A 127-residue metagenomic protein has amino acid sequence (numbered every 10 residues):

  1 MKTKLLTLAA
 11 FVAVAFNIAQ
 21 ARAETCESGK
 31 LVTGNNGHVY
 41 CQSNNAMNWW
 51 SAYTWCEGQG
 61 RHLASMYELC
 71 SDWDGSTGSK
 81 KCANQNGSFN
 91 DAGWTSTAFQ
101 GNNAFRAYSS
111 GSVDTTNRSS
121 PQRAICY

Functional and structural regions predicted by a protein language model:
L5-A13: Sec-dependent N-terminal signal peptides
L6, N45, C82-N86: Alpha-helical interaction segments
V14-A21: C-terminal segment of classical bacterial N-terminal signal peptides
R22-H62, N103-F105: Extracellular adhesion/carbohydrate-recognition regions
W50-G60, M66-R118, R123-Y127: An exposed tryptophan-centered "aromatic clamp" motif
